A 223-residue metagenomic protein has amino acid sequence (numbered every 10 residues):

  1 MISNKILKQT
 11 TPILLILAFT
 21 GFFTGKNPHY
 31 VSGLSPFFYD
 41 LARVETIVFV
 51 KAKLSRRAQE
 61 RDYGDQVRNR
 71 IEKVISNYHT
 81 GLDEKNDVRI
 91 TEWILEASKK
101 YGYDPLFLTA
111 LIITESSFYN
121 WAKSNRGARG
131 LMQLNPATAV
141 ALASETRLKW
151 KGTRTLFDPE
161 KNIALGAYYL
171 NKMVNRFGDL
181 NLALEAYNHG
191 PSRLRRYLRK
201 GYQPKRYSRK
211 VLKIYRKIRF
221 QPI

Functional and structural regions predicted by a protein language model:
M1-V88, R216-I223: N-terminal secretory targeting signals
L54-I223: Catalytic glycan-binding domains that act on GlcNAc-containing polysaccharides
